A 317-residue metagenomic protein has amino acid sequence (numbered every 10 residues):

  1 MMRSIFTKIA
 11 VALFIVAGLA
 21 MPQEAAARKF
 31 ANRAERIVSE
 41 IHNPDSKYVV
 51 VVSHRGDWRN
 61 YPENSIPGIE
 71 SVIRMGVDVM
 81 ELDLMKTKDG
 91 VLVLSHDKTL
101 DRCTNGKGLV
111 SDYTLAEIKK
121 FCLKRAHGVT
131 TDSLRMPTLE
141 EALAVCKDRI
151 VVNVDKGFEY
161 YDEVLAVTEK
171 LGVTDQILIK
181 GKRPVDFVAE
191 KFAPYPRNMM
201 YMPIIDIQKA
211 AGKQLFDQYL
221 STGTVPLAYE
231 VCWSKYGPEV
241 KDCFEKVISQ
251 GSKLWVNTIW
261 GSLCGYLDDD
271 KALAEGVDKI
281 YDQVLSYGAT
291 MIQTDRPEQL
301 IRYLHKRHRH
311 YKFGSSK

Functional and structural regions predicted by a protein language model:
M1-F30: Bacterial Sec-dependent N-terminal signal peptides
A25-K317: Phosphate-group recognition and catalysis centered on beta-loop-alpha active-site segments
